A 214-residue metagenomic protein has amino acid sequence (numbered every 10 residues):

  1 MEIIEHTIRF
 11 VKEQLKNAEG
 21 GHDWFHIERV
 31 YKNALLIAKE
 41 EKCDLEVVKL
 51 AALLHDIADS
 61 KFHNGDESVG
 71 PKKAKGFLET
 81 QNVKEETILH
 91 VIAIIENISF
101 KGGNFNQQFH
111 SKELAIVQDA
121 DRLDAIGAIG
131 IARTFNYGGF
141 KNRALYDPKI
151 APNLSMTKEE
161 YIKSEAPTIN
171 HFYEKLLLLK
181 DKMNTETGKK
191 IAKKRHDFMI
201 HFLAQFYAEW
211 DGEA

Functional and structural regions predicted by a protein language model:
M1-I8, W24-I27, V47: Onset of an N-terminal alpha helix
H6-A18: Generic N-terminal amphipathic, Lys/Arg-enriched alpha-helix
L15-W24, E28-E41, L54, G103-A214: Divalent metal-dependent phosphate-bond-processing catalytic cores, especially two-metal-ion Mg2+/Mn2+ enzymes that act
V30, D66-T80: An active-site-proximal "capping" alpha-helix that borders the catalytic cofactor pocket
K42-L53, E86-I94, H110-V117: Alpha-helical scaffolds flanking conserved acidic
L45-F62, G70, I92-K101: His-Asp-centered metal-binding catalytic motifs of divalent-metal-dependent phosphohydrolases/nucleases
T80-E85, E186: Inter-helical turn/loop segments and adjacent helix faces that build the functional surface of alpha-helical bundle
